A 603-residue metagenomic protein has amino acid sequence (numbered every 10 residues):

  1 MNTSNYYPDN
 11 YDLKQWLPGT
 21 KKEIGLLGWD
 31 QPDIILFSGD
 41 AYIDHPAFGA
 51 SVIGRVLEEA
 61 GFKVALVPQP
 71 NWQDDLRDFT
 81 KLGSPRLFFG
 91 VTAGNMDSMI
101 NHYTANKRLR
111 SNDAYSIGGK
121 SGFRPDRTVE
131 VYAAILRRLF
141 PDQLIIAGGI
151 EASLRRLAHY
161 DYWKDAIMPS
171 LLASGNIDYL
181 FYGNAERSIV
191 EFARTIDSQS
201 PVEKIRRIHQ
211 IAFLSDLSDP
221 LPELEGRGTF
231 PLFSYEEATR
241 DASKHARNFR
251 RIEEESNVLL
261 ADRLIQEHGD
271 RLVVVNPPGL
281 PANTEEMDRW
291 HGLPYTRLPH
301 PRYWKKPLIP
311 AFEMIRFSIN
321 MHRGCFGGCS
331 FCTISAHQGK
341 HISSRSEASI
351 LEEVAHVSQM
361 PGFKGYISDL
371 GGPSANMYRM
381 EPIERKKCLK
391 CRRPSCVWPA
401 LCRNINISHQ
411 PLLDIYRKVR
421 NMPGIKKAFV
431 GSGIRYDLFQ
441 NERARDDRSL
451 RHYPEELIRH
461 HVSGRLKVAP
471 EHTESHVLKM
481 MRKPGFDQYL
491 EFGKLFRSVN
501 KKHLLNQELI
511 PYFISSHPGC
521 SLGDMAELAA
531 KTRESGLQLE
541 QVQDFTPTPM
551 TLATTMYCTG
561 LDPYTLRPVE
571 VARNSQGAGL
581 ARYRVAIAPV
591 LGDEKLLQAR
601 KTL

Functional and structural regions predicted by a protein language model:
S4-Q31, A41, S243-S318: N-terminal [4Fe-4S]-dependent radical SAM core
L26, I34-S38, T80, I208 (+6 more regions): Flexible, glycine-rich loop/tail regions that form catalytic "lids" or insertion modules at the edges of active sites
L36-G39, V52, L66-V67, W72-D75 (+2 more regions): Conserved SAM/AdoMet-binding glycine-rich loop
F37-I43, K306-T333, Y366, T546: N-terminal pre-triad scaffold of radical SAM enzymes
G49, P68-H268, V275-L280, T554 (+1 more regions): Glycine-rich beta-alpha loop elements in corrinoid/cobalamin-binding modules across cobalamin-dependent enzymes
Q73-D74, E203-E254, D270, G279-A282 (+7 more regions): Terminal amphipathic helices with adjacent charged low-complexity linkers/tails
D97-N106, L154-R156, E186-E191, S215-S218 (+7 more regions): Flexible glycine/acidic-rich beta-alpha junction loops that bind and position SAM and/or redox cofactors in anaerobic
D178, W290, C325, C329 (+4 more regions): Conserved, mostly hydrophobic/aromatic
